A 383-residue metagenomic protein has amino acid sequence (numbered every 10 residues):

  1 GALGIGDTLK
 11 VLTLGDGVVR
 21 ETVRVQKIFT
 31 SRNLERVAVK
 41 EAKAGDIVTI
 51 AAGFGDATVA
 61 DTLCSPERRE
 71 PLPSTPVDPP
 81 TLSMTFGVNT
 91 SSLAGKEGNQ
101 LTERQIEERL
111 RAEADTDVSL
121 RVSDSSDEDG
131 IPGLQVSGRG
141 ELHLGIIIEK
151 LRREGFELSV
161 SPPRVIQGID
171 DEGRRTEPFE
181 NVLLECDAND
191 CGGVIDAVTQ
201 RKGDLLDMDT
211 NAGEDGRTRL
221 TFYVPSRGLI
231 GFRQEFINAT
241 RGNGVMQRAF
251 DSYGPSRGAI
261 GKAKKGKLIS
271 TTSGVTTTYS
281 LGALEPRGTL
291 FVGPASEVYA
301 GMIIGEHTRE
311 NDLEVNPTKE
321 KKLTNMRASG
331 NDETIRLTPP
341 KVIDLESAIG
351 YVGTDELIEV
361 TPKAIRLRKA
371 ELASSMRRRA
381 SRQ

Functional and structural regions predicted by a protein language model:
G1-G17, A114, R121, S125-E128 (+7 more regions): Long hydrophobic segments that form regular secondary structure
G1-L82, K96, E107, K265 (+3 more regions): Conserved nucleotide-binding/hydrolysis modules and their immediate coupling elements across P-loop/ASCE NTPase motors
A2, F54-D56, G138-L144, D187-C191 (+1 more regions): Helix N-cap motif at beta-to-alpha junctions
G6, G45, A60, F86 (+6 more regions): Residue-level signature of catalytic and energy-coupling elements of molecular machines, predominantly ATP/GTP-dependent
G15-S31, V39-K43, P71-N89, D117-P132 (+5 more regions): Interdomain boundary/hinge elements
D46-A52, P132-G138, G216-P225, I365-R366: A generic structural motif
S91-A114, N189, T334, T338-P340: A short, contiguous, amphipathic alpha-helix enriched in charged residues
R366, L372-Q383: Acidic, low-complexity intrinsically disordered tails
